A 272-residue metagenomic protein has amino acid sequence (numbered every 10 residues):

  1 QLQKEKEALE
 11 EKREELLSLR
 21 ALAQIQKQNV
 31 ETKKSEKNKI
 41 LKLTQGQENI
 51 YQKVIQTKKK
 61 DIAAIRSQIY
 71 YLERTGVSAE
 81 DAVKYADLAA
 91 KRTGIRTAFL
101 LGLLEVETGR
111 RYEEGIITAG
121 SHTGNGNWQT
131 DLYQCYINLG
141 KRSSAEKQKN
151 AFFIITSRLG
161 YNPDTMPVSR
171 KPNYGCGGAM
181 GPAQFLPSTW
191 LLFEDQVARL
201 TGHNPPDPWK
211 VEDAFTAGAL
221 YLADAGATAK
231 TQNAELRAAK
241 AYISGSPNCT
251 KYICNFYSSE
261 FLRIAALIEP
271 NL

Functional and structural regions predicted by a protein language model:
Q1-N38, Q45: Amphipathic alpha-helical segments with strong coiled-coil propensity and their capping/boundary positions
L9, V30, K37, T93-A98 (+3 more regions): Secretory-pathway/luminal and periplasmic proteins that interact with or process carbohydrate-rich
K53, T97-L101, N233-R237: Short, solvent-exposed positions on alpha-helices
K59-D81, R263-L272: Extracytoplasmic and endomembrane cell-envelope/extracellular-matrix remodeling and assembly machinery
Q68-L159: Export/targeting segments at the very N-terminus of extracytoplasmic proteins
Q148-L272: Non-catalytic cell-wall polysaccharide-engagement segments
